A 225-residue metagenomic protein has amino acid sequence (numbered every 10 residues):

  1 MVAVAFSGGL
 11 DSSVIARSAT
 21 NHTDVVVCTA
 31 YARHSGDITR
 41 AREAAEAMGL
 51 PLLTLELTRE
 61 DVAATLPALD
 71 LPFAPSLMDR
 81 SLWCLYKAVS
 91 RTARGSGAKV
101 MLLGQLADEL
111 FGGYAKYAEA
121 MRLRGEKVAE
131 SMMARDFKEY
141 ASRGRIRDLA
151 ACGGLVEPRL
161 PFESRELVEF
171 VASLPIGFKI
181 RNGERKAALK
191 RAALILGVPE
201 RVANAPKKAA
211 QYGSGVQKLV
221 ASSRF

Functional and structural regions predicted by a protein language model:
M1-V2, N21, R91-T92, G97 (+2 more regions): RNA-binding accessory domains that recognize and position tRNA/RNA substrates
V2-M48: ATP-dependent adenylation/pyrophosphate-handling site
A19-N21, A41-E43, A68-L69, A115-E119: Short, glycine/charged-enriched secondary-structure capping and boundary segments
V26, K99-V100: Structural motif
I38, R42-P72, V100, Q105 (+2 more regions): A conserved beta-strand->alpha-helix junction
S76-L82: Short, flexible loop segments at the rims of nucleotide/cofactor-binding pockets, characterized by
M101, L106-E126, K138-F225: Mid-to-C-terminal catalytic subdomains of enzymes that bind/position adenosyl phosphate moieties or nucleic-acid
